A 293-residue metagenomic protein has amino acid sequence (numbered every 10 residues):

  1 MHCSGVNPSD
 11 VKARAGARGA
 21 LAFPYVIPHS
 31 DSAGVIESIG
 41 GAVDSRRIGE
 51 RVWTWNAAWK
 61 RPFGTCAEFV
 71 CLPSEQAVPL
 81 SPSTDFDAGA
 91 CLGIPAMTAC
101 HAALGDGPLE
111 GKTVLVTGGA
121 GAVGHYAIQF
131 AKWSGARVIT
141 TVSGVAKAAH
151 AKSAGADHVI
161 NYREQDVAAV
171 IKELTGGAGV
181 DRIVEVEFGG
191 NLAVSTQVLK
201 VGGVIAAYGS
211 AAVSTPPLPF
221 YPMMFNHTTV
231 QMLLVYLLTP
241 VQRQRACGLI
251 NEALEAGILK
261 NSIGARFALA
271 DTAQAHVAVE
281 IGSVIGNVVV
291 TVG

Functional and structural regions predicted by a protein language model:
H2-G5, A17-A58: Glycine-rich beta-strand-centered segment in the early N-terminal region that forms part of a ligand/cofactor-binding
S45, W55-G118: NAD(P)H dinucleotide-binding glycine-rich loop of Rossmann-like/cofactor-binding domains, especially the beta1-alpha1
R51, T113, R137, G203-V204 (+1 more regions): Short glycine-centered segments of the SAM/dcSAM-binding site in methyltransferase folds
A90-E164: Mid-domain Rossmann-like dinucleotide-binding core that forms the NAD(H)/NADP(H) cofactor-binding site
G118-G119, E187, S210: NAD(P)H cofactor-binding loop motif with strongest signal on the N-terminal glycine-rich segment
V167-G177: Short amphipathic alpha-helix with an adjacent loop that forms part of the alpha/beta core around
G190-L259, V292-G293: Glycine-rich phosphate-binding loop and adjacent beta-alpha segment of Rossmann(oid) nucleotide-cofactor-binding
I258-A265, A273-G293: C-terminal capping/lid region of NAD(P)-dependent oxidoreductase domains
